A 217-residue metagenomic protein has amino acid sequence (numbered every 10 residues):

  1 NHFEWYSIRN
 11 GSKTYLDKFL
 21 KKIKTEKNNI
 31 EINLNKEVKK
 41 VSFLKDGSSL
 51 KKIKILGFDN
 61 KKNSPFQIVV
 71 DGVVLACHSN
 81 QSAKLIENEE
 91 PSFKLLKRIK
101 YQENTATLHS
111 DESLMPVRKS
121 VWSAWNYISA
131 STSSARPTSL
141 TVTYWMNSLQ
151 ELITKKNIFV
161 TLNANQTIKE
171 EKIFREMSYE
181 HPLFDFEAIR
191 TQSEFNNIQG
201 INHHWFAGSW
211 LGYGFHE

Functional and structural regions predicted by a protein language model:
N1-E37: Active-site/ligand-binding neighborhood in enzyme catalytic cores
N10, A76-C77, S209-W210: Conserved residues at beta->alpha junctions
I23, K61-F66, N196-Q199: A short acidic-Thr-Gly-centered motif at the start of a beta-strand
I32-L34, L75, F206: A structural signal for the hydrophobic beta-strands that form the central parallel beta-sheet of Rossmann-like
K36-L183: Mid-domain catalytic core of redox enzymes that form a hydrophobic substrate pocket/lid adjacent to a catalytic redox
T167-E217: C-terminal catalytic lobe of FAD-dependent flavoproteins
